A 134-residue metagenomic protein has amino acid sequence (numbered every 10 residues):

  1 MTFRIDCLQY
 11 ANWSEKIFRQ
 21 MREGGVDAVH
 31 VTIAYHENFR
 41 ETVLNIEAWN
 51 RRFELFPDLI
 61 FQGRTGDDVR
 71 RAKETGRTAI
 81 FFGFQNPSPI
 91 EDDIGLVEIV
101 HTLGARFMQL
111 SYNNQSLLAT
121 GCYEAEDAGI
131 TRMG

Functional and structural regions predicted by a protein language model:
M1-A128: N-terminal hydrophobic targeting/anchoring segments and the immediately downstream early-domain regions of hydrolases
I130-G134: Loop-centered beta-sheet repeat module
